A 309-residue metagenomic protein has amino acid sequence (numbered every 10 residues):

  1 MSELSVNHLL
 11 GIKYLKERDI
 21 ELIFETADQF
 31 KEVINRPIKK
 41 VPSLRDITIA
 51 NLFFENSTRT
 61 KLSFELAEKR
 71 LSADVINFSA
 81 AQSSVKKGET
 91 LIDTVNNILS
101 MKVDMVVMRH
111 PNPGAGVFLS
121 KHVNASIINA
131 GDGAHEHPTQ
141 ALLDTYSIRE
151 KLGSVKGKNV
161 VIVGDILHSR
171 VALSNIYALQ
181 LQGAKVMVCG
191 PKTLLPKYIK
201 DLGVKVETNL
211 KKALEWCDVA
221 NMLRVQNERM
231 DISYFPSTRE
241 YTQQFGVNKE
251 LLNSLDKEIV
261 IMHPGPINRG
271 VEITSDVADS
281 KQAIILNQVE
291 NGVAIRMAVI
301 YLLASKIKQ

Functional and structural regions predicted by a protein language model:
M1-L66: Positively charged, low-complexity intrinsically disordered leader regions
I38-Y146, R269: Phosphate/diphosphate ligand-binding glycine-rich loop within oxidoreductases
L44-I49, K156-V160, E258: Phosphate-coordination loops involved in phosphoryl transfer and adenosine-cofactor binding
F54-L66, E150-R224: Glycine-rich phosphate/diphosphate-binding loop of Rossmann-like nucleotide-binding domains
A125, G183-K185, S254-V260: A short helix->loop->beta-strand "cap" motif at the edges of active sites that frequently abuts
I199-D276: Rossmann-like adenosine-cofactor binding region
E258-I259, P264-Q309: Adenosine-phosphate binding glycine-rich loop
